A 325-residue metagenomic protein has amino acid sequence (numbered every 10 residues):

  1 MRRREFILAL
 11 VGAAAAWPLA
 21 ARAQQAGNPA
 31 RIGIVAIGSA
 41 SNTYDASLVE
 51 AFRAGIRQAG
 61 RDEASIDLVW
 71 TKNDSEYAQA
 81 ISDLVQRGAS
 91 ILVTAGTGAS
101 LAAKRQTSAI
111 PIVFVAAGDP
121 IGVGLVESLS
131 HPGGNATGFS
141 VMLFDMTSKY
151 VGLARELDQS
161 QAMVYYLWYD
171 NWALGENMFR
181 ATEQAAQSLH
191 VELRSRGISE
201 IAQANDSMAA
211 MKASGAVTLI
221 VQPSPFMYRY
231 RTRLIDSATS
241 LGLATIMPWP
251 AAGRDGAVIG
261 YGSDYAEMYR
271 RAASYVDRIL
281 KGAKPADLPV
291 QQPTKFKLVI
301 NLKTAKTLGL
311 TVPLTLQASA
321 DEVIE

Functional and structural regions predicted by a protein language model:
M1-E325: Short hydrophobic alpha-helices and adjacent helix-cap/hinge residues
